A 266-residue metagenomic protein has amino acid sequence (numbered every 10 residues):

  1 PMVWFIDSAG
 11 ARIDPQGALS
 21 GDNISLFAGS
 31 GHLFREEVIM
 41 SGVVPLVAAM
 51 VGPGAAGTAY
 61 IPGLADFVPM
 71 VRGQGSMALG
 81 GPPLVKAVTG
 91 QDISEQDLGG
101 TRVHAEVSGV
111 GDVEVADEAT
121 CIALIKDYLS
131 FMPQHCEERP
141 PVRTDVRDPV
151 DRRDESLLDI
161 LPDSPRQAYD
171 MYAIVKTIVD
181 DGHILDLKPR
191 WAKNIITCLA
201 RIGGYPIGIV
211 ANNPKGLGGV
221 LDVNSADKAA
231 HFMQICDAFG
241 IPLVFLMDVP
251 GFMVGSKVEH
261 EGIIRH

Functional and structural regions predicted by a protein language model:
I6-E137, I241, V249-H266: Conserved catalytic cores of soluble enzyme domains, especially glycine-rich substrate-binding beta-alpha loops
S8-A9, P141-R153, A192-K193, L246-M253: A glycine-rich phosphate-binding loop feature that marks nucleotide/adenosyl-phosphate handling sites
I24-F27, P69-V71, L161-Y169, C198-I202: Short low-complexity stretches enriched in small and charged residues
K86-I93, G109-A116, I160-Y169, P214-L221: Short, exposed beta-strand "edge-strand" segments with a Pro/Gly-rich flavor and a Y/T-containing core
V113-V175: Terminal amphipathic helices with adjacent charged low-complexity linkers/tails
R166-H266: Non-catalytic terminal/interface segments that mediate subunit docking, oligomerization, and allosteric communication
